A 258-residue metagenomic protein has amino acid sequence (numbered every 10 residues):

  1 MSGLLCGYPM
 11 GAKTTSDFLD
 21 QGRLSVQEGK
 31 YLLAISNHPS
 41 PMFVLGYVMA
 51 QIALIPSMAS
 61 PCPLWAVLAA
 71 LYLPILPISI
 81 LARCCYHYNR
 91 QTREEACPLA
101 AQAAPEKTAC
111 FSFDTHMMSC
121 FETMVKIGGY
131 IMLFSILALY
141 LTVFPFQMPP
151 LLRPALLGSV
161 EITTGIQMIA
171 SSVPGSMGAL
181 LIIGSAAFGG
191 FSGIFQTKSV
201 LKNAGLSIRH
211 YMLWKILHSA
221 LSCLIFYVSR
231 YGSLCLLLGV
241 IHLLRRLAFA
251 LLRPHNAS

Functional and structural regions predicted by a protein language model:
M1-A53, L156-S171, A179-A204, L213-I216: Alpha-helical membrane segments and immediately flanking helix-loop junctions that form or couple to the substrate/ion
M42, G46, Y72-L76, S176-A257: C-terminal transmembrane helix pair
Q51-L64, S172-S176: Helix-coil boundary and interhelical linker segments in multi-pass alpha-helical membrane proteins
I55-P56, R83-E95, V143-Q147, Y231-C235 (+1 more regions): Transmembrane helix-loop junctions in multipass membrane proteins, especially transporters and channels
P63-I80: Alpha-helical transmembrane segments
I80-C85, S135-Q147, V240-S258: Structural signal for alpha-helical transmembrane segments and their membrane-water exit/capping regions in multi-pass
H87-M118, L247, L251-S258: Intrinsically disordered, low-complexity non-transmembrane regions of multi-pass membrane transporters
F113, M117-A186: Transmembrane helical segments that form the transport core of multi-pass membrane transport proteins
